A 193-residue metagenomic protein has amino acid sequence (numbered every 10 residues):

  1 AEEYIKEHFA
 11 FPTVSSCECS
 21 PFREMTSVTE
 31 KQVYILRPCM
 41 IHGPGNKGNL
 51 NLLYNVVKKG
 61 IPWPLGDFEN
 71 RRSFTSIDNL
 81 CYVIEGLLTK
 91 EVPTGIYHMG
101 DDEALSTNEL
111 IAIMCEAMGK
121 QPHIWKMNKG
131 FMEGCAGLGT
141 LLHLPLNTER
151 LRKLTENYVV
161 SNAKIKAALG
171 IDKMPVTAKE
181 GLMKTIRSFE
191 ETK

Functional and structural regions predicted by a protein language model:
I5-T13, M25-P44: Conserved beta-loop-beta element that borders a ligand/cofactor-binding pocket
C17-C19: Cysteine-centered motifs
H42-L52, L87-Y97, E103-S106, G119-P122: Glycine/proline-rich active-site loop of Rossmann-fold NAD(P)-dependent oxidoreductases
Y54-L65, K120, P145, A163: A short C-terminal helix-loop "cap" of Rossmann-like NAD(P)-dependent dehydrogenase/epimerase domains
N55-T75, N79, V83-L87, H98-G100: A conserved pocket-lining segment of Rossmann-fold NAD(P)-dependent short-chain dehydrogenase/reductase
L80, I84, M99, L110 (+2 more regions): Non-catalytic, hydrophobic alpha-helical segments
E116-T155, V159: Terminal hydrophobic/aromatic helix or amphipathic segment near a protein terminus
K164-K166, D172, V176-K193: Amphipathic terminal alpha-helices
